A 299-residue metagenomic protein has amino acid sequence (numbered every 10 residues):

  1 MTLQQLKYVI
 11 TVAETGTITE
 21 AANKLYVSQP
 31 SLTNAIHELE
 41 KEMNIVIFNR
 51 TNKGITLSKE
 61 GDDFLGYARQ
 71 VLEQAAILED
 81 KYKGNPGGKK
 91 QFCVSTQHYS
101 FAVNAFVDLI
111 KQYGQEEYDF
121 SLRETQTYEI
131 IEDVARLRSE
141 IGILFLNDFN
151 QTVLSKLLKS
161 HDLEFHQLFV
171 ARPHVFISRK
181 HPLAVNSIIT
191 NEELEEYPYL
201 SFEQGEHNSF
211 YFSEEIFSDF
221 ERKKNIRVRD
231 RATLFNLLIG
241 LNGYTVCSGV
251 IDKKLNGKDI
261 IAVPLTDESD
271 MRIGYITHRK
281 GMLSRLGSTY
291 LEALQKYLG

Functional and structural regions predicted by a protein language model:
I10-S28: Short helix-boundary/capping micro-motifs
E40-L57: A short LG(V/I)-centered, amphipathic sequence patch enriched for acidic residue(s) preceding the LG motif
E42-M43, F64-P86, C93: Alpha-helical linker/hinge and terminal dimerization helices associated with HTH transcriptional regulators
K89-V153: Central regulatory/effector-binding core of bacterial HTH transcription factors
A102-D108, N147, Q151, L183 (+2 more regions): Secondary-structure junction motif
A135-S139, F145, Q204-I261: Hydrophobic hinge/microswitch elements
L157-P173, I177-Y199: Flexible hinge/capping segments at coil-to-helix
K159-H166, A171-R172, A232-G281: Beta-alpha-beta core module
